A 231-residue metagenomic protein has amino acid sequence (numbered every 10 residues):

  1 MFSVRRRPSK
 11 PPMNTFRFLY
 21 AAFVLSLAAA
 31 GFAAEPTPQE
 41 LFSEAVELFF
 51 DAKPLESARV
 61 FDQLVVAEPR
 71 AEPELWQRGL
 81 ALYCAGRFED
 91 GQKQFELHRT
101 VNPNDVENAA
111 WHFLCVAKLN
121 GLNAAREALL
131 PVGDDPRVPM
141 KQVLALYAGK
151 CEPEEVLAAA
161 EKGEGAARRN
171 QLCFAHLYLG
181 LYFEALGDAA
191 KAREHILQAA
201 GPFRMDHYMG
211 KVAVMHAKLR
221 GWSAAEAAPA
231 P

Functional and structural regions predicted by a protein language model:
P36-Q63, A175-Y182: Alpha-helical segment of the N-proximal tetratricopeptide repeat
P69, P103, G133-D134, R204: Short coil turns that delineate tetratricopeptide repeat
G91-L97, N123-D134, E155-E164, L197 (+1 more regions): Alpha-helical repeat scaffolds
